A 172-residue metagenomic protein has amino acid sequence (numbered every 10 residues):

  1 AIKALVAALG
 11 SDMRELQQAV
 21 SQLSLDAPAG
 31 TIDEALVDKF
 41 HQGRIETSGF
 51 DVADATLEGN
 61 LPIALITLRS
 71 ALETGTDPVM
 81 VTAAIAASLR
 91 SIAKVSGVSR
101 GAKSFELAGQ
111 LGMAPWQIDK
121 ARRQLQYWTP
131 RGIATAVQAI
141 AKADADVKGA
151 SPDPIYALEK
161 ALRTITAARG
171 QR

Functional and structural regions predicted by a protein language model:
A1-D51, A55-E58: Long, charge-dense, solvent-exposed interaction surfaces that engage phosphate-rich ligands
L57-R172: Helix-rich C-terminal "collar"/helical-bundle subdomain used as an assembly and partner-interaction module in RFC-like
